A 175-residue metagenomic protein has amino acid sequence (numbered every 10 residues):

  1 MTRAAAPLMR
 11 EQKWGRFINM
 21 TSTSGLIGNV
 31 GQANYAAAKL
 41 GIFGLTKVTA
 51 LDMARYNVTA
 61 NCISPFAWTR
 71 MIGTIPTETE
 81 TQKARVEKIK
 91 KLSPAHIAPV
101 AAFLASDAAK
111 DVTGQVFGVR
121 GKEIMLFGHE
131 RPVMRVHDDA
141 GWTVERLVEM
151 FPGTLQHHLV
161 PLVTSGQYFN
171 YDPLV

Functional and structural regions predicted by a protein language model:
M1-E11, A50-L51: Amphipathic alpha-helical dimer-interface segment in Rossmann-like NAD(P)H-dependent oxidoreductases
T2, A38, T46: Active-site helix of classical SDR
S22: Residue(s) in the substrate-gating loop at a strand-loop-helix junction that position the organic substrate next
G25-I27, T69: Conserved catalytic-site region of short-chain dehydrogenase/reductase
I27-N34, R55: Active-site loop immediately N-terminal to the catalytic Tyr-X3-Lys motif of short-chain dehydrogenase/reductase
F43, A50-W68, D111-V119: Conserved Rossmann-fold SDR core element
A60-R85, V144-E145: C-terminal beta-strand-loop-alpha-helix "lid" module of Rossmann-like NAD(P)-dependent dehydrogenases
K83-V175: C-terminal helical subdomain
